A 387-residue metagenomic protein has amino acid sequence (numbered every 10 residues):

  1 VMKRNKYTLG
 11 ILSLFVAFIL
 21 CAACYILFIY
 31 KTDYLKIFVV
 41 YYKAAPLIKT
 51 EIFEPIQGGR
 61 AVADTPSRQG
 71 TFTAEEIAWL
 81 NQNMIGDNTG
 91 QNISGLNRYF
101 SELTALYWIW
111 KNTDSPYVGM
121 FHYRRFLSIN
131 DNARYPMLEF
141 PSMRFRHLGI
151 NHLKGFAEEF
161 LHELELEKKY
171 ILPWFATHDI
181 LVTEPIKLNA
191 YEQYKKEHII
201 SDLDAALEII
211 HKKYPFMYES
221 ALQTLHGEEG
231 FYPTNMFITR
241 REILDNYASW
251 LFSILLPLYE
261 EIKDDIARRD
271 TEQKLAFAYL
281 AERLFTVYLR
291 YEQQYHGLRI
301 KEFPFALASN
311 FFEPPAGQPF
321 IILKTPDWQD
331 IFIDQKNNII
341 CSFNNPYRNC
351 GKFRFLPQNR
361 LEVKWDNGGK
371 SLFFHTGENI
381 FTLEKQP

Functional and structural regions predicted by a protein language model:
M2-F18: N-terminal Sec-pathway targeting helices
A17-L27: Hydrophobic alpha-helical membrane-insertion segments, chiefly the h-region of N-terminal signal peptides
F28-E313: ER/Golgi luminal nucleotide-sugar-dependent glycosyltransferases, focusing on the catalytic module
Q318-E362, D366-N367: N-terminal glycine/threonine-rich, aromatic-flanked beta-hairpin/loop signature
G351-F353, F373, L383: Short, surface-exposed loop motifs enriched in S/T, G, D/E and P with embedded aromatic residues
P357, G377-N379: Residue-level recognition of beta-strand termini and adjacent short loop/turns
K370-T376: A short macromolecule-binding patch
I380-P387: C-terminal partner/receptor-binding element of secreted or periplasmic proteins
